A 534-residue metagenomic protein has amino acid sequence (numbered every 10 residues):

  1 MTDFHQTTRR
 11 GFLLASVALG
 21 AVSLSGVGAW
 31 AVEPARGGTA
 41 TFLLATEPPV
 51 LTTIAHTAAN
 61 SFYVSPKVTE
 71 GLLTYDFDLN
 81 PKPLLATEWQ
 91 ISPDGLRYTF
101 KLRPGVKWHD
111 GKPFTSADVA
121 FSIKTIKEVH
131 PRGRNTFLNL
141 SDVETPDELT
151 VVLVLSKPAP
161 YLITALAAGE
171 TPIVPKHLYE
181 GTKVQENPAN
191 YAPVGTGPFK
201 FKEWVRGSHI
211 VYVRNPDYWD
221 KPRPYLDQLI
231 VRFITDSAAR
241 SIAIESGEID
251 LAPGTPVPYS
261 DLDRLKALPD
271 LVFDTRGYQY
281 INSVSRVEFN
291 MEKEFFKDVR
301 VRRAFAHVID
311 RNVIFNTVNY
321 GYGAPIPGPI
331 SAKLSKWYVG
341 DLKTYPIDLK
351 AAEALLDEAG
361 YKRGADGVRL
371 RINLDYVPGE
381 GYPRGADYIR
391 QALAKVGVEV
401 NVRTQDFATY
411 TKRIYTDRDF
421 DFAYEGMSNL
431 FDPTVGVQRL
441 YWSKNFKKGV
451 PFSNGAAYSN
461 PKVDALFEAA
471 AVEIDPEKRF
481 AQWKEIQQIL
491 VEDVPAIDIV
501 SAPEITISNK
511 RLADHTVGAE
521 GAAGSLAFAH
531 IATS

Functional and structural regions predicted by a protein language model:
F12, A18-G20, P160, V205-H209 (+5 more regions): Detector for C-terminal structural segments
L43-P93, K124, F137, V194-T196: N-terminal lobe/hinge region of extracytoplasmic solute-binding protein
T46-F62, L85-A86, K112, P158 (+4 more regions): A structural "hinge/loop" feature
D76-N80, A167-P224, Q228, Y338 (+1 more regions): Gly/Pro-rich hinge or "lid" segments in bacterial periplasmic/extracellular proteins
T87-R132, P146, V152, S156 (+2 more regions): Aromatic- and charge-enriched surface segment that lines or borders ligand/interaction sites
Q90, K101, N135-Y179: Surface-exposed binding/hinge segments that line and control ligand-binding clefts or catalytic entry sites
D142-E144, K202-V213, I230-K293, N312 (+1 more regions): Extracellular/periplasmic solute-recognition and catalytic clefts
F199, N290, P325-A359, P378-R384: Structural transition elements
